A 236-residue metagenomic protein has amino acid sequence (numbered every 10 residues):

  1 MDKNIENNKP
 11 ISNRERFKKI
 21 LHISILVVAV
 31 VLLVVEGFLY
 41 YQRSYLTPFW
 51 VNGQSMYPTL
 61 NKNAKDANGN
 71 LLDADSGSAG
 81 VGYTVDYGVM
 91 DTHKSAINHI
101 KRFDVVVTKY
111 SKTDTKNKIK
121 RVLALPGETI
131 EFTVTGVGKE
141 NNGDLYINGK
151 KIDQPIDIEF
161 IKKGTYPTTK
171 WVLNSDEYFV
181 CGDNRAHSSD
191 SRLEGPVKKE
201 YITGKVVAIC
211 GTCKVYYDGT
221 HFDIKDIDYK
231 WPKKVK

Functional and structural regions predicted by a protein language model:
D2-K236: Extended hydrophobic leader/signal-anchor segments used for secretion and membrane insertion
